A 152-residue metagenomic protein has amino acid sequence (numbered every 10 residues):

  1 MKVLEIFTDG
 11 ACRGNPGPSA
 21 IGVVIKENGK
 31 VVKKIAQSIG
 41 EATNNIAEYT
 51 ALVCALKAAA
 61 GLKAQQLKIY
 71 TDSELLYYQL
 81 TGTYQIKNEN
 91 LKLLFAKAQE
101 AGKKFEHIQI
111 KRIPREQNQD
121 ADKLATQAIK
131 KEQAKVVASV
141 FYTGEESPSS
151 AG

Functional and structural regions predicted by a protein language model:
M1-I46, K57-Q65, G152: RNase H-like nuclease fold core
M1-L4, K30-K34, S38, A60-L62 (+3 more regions): Intrinsically disordered, low-complexity regions
I6, N45, Q119, Y142-T143: Exposed, low-complexity/repetitive linear segments and helix-based recognition motifs, biased toward charged/polar
A11-N15, V53-T126, Q133: RNase H catalytic domain
V24-G29, I86-E89, K130: A glycine- and small-aliphatic-rich helix-loop capping segment at beta-alpha/alpha-beta transitions that lines
E41-I46, T50, I86-E89: Residues at secondary-structure transition points
